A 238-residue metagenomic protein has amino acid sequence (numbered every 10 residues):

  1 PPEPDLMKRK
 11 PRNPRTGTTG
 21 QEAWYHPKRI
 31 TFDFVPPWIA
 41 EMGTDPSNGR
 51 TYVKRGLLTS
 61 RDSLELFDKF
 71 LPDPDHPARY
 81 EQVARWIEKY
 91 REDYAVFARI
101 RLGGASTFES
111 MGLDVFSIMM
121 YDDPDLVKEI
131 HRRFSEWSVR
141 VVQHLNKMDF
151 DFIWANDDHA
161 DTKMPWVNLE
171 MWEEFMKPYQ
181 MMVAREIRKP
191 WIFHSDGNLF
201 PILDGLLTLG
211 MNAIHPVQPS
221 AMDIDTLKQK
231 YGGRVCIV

Functional and structural regions predicted by a protein language model:
P1-T44, G49, R55: N-terminal accessory beta-strand-rich subdomains and adjacent acidic, glycine-rich linkers that precede catalytic cores
D45-V238: Active-site loop segments of alpha/beta catalytic cores
